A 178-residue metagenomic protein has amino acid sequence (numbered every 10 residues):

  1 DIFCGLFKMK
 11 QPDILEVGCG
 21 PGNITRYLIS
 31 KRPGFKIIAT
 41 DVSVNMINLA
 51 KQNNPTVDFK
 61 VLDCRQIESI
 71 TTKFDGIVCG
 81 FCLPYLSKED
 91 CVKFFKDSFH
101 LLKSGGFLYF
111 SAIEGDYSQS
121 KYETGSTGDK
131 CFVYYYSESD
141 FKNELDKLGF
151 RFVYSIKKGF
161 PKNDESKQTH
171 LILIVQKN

Functional and structural regions predicted by a protein language model:
D1-Q11: Conserved alpha-helix/loop element of class I SAM-dependent methyltransferases that forms part of the SAM/SAH-binding
L15-V17, P21-Q66: Class I SAM-dependent methyltransferase SAM/SAH-binding core
V78: A conserved beta-strand element that flanks and buttresses the S-adenosyl-L-methionine
V92-S104: A short glycine-rich, Lys/Arg-flanked "PGG" loop and its adjoining helix->strand segment in the class I
G105-A112: Conserved beta-strand signature within the Rossmann-like core of class I S-adenosyl-L-methionine
E123-S139: Acceptor-substrate binding/catalytic loop of class I
F150-P161: Conserved S-adenosyl-L-methionine
P161-N178: Core SAM-dependent methyltransferase catalytic element
